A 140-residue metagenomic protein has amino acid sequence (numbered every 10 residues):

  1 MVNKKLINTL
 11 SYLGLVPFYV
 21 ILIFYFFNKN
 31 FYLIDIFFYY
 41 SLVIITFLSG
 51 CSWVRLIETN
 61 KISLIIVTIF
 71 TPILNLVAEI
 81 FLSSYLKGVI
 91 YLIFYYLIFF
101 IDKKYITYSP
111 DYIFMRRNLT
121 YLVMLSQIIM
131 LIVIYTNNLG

Functional and structural regions predicted by a protein language model:
M1-L13: N-terminal membrane topogenic signal
L15-Y19, I36-V77: Core segments of alpha-helical transmembrane spans in multipass integral membrane proteins
I23-I34: Short, hydrophobic transmembrane alpha-helix segments
L33-F37, S63, S109-L119: Non-cytosolic membrane-interface motifs at loop->transmembrane helix junctions
D35-V43, K87-F99: Hydrophobic core segments of alpha-helical transmembrane domains in multi-pass membrane proteins
T68-L76, Y91-D102, T120: Hydrophobic alpha-helical segments of small multi-pass membrane proteins
F81-Y91, F99-M115: Membrane-helix boundary connector in multi-pass membrane proteins
I129-G140: Juxtamembrane boundary at the C-terminal end of a transmembrane helix
